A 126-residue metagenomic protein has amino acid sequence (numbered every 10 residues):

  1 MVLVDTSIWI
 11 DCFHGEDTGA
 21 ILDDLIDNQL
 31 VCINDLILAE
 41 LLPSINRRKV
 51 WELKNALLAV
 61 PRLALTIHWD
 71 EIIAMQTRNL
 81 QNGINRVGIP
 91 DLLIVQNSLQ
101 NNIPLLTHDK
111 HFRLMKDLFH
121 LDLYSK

Functional and structural regions predicted by a protein language model:
M1, V95, L99-K126: Acidic, PIN/NYN-like endoribonuclease modules and their adjacent C-terminal/linker elements
M1-I33, L42-N55: Short, well-structured N-terminal submotif of metal-dependent ribonuclease cores
V4-D5, I33-N34, V87-G88, D109 (+1 more regions): Histidine- and aromatic-rich ligand-binding microenvironments
I8-W9, I37, H68, I94 (+1 more regions): Alpha-helix capping/helix-boundary segments
D27-Q29, A56-V60, N82, N101 (+1 more regions): Structured helix-beta-strand junction loops
E40-L41, E71, L114-M115: Phosphate- and divalent-cation-binding pockets in alpha/beta enzyme and binding domains that engage nucleotide-derived
R48-E52, L80-Q81, L123-K126: Short, hinge-like loop/turn segments at secondary-structure boundaries
R62-H108: Active-site neighborhoods of divalent-metal-dependent phosphate/nucleic-acid chemistry enzymes
